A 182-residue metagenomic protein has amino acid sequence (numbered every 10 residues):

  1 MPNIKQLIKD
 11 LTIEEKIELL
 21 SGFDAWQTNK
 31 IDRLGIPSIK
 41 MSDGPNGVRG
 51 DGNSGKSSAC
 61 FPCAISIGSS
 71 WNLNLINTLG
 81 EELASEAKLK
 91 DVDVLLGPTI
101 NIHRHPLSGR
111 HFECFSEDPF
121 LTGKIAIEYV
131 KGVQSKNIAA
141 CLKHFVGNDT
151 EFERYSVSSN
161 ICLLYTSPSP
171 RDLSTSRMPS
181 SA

Functional and structural regions predicted by a protein language model:
M1-P170: Glycoside hydrolase catalytic-domain context in secreted enzymes
Y165-P168, D172-A182: Single conserved hydrophobic/aromatic residue that forms the stacking wall/gate of nucleotide- or nucleobase-binding
